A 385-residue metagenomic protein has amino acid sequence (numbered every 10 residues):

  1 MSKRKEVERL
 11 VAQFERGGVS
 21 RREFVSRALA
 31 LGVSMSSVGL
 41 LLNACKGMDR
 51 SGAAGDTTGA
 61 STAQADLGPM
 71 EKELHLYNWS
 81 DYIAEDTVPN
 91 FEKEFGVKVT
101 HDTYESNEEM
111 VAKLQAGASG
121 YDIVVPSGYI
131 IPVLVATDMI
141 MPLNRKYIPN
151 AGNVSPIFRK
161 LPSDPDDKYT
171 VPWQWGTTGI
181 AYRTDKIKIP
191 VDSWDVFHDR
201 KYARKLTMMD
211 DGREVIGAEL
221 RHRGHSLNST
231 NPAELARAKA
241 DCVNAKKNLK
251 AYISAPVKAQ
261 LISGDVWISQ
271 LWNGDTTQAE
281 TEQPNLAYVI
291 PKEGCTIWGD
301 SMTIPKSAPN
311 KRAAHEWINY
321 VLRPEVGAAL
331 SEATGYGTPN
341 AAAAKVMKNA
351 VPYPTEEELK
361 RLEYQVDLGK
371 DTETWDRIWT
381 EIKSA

Functional and structural regions predicted by a protein language model:
M1-E23, S37: N-terminal secretory signal peptides
E23-C45: N-terminal export signals
K46-G55: Bacterial lipoprotein signal-peptidase II cleavage site
T58-V133: Early extracytoplasmic/lumenal segment of secretory-pathway proteins
Y77, Y82-A84, E105, G120 (+1 more regions): Extracytoplasmic ligand-binding site segments that recognize negatively charged/polar headgroups
I130-V135, I262, W267-N285: A ligand-binding cleft/hinge motif common to bilobed small-molecule-binding domains
L235-N244, K250, E280-A308: Periplasmic-binding protein-like
D300, P305-E363: Mature extracytoplasmic/periplasmic domains
